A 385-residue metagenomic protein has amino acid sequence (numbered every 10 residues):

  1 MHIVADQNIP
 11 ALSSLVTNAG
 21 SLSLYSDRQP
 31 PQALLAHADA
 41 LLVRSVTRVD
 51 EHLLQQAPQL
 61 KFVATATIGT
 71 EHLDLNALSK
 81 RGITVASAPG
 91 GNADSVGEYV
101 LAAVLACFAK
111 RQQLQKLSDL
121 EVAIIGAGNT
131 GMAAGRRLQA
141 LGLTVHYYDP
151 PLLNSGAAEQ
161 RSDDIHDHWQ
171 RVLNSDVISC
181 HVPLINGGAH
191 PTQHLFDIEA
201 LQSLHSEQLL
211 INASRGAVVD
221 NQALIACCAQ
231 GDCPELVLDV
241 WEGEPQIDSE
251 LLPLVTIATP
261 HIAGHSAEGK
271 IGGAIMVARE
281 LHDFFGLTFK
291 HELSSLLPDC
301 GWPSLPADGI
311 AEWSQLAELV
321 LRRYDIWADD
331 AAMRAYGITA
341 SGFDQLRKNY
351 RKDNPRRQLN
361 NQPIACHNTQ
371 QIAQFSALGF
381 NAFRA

Functional and structural regions predicted by a protein language model:
M1-A38: N-terminal glycine-/charge-rich "phosphate-binding" loop or analogous flexible N-terminal tail
D6, V43-R44, A66, S179-L184 (+1 more regions): Short, well-ordered coil/turn residues at beta-beta hairpins and beta-strand->alpha-helix junctions within
A40-Q115: Phosphate/diphosphate ligand-binding glycine-rich loop within oxidoreductases
V49-E51, L153-S249: Rossmann-like adenosine-cofactor binding region
P89, G97, K116-Q139: Glycine-rich adenosine-cofactor-binding loop
G97-Q113, Q139-L143, I275-F284: Oxidoreductase and adenylate-handling cofactor-binding alpha/beta cores
L141-A158: NAD(P)-binding Rossmann-fold cofactor-contacting core
E207-N381: Rossmann-like dinucleotide-binding domain for NAD(H)/NADP(H)
